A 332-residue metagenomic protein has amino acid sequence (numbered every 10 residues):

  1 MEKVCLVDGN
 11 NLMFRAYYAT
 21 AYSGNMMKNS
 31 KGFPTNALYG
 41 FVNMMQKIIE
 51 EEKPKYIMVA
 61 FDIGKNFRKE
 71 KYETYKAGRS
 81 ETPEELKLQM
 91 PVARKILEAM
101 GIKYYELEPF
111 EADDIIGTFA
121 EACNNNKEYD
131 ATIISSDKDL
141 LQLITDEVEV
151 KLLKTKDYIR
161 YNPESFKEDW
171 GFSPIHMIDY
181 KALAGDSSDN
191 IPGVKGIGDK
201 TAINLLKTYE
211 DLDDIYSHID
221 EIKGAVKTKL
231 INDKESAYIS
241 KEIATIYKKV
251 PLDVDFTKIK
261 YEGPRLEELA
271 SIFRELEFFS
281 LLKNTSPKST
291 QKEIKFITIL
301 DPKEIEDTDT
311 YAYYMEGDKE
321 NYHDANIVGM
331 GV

Functional and structural regions predicted by a protein language model:
M1-I134, K138-R160, S236-I239, T245-D253 (+1 more regions): Noncatalytic, basic helical substrate-engagement surface that gates or grips nucleic-acid strands
K31-P34, P83, K156, W170 (+5 more regions): Hydrophobic alpha-helical scaffolding
N36, G40, K200, K234 (+3 more regions): Generic recognition of stable, solvent-exposed alpha-helical segments in well-folded globular domains
P54, E128, P174, D324-M330: A broad structural signal for short, well-ordered beta-strand segments within beta-sheet-rich domains
I159-D169: Short, charged, surface-exposed secondary-structure boundary motifs
N162, D211, T298-D301: Alpha-helix N-cap recognition
S173-E242, L252, K283-T290: Accessory alpha-helical DNA-binding modules that contact the DNA backbone or grooves
D255-M330: Long, highly charged low-complexity segments
